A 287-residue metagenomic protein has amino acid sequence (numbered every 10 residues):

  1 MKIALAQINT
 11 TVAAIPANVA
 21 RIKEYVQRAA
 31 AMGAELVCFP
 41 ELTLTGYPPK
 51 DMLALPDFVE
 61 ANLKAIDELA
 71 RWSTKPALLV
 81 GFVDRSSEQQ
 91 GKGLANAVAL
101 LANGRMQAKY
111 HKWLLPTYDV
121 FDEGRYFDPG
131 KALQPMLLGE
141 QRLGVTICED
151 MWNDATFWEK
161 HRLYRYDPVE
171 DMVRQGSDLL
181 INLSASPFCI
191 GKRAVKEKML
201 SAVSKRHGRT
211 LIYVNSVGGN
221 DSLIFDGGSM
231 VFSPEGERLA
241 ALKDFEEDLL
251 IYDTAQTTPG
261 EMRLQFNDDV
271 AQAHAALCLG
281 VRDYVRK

Functional and structural regions predicted by a protein language model:
M1-K287: Enzyme catalytic cores with a strong preference for nitrogen-chemistry domains
